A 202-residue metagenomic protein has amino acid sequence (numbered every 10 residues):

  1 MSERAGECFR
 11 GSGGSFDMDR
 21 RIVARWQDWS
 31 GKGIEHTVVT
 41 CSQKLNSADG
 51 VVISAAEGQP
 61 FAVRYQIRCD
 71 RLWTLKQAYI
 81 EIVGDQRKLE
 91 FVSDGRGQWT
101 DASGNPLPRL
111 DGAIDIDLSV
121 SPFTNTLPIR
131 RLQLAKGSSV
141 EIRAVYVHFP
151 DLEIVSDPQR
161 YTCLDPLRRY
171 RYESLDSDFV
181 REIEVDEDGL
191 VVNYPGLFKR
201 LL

Functional and structural regions predicted by a protein language model:
G11, F16-Q43, L89-R171: Solvent-exposed helix/loop surface patches that form functional interfaces
E35-T37, V63-Y65, R87-F91, Q159 (+2 more regions): A structural detector for short beta-strand units
D49-A55: Generic short beta-strand segments
V52, Y79-V83, A102-S103, S174-L175 (+1 more regions): Beta-turn initiation residues at beta-strand->coil junctions
A56-S103: Hydrophobic/aromatic-rich structural module bridging two neighboring secondary-structure elements via a short loop
A62-E81, I154-S177: Hydrophobic beta-sheet segments that form the core/acyl-binding groove of ACP/CoA-dependent acyl-chain-processing
R171-L202: C-terminal structured interaction module
